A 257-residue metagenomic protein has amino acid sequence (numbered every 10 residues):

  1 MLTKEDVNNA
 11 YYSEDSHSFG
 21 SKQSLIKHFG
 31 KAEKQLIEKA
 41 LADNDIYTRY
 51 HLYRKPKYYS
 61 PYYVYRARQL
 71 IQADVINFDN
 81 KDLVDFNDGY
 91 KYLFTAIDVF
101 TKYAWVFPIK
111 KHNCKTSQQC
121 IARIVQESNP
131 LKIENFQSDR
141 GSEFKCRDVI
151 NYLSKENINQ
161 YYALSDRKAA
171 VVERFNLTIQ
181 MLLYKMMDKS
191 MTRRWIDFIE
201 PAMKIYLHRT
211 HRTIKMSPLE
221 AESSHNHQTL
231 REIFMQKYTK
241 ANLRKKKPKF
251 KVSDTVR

Functional and structural regions predicted by a protein language model:
M1-T101, P108-K110, R123-Q137, S142 (+2 more regions): RNase H-like DDE catalytic core and adjacent DNA/metal-binding regions of integrase/transposase superfamily proteins
K4-Y12, K27, Q35-E38, H51 (+1 more regions): Domain-scale segment recognizer with a strong primary affinity for retroviral/LTR-retrotransposon integrase
E33, N113-T116, F198: Short amphipathic alpha-helical segments
K102-F107, Y161-A163: Short small-residue beta-strand/loop micro-motif enriched in glycine and branched aliphatics
P108-K115, S165: Short beta->alpha junction loops
C114-I124: A short, polar/charged loop-to-alpha-helix boundary motif
T116, F144-R147, A170: Residues that form or flank phosphate/diphosphate-binding pockets in enzymes that use nucleotide phosphates
